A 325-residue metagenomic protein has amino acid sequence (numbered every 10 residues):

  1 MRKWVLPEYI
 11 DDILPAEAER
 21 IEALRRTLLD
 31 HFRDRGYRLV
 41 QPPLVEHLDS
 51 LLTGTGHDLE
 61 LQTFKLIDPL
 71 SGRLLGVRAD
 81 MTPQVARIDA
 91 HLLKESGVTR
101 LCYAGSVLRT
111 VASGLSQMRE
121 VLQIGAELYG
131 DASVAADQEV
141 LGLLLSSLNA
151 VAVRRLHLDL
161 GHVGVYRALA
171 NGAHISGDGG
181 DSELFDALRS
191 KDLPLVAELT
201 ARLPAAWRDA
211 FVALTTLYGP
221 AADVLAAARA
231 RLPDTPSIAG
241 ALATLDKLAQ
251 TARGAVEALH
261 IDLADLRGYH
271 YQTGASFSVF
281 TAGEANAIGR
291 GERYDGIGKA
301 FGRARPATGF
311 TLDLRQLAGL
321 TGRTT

Functional and structural regions predicted by a protein language model:
M1-P83, Q138: TRNA-binding/sensing appendages of the translation machinery
E17-R35, E46-H47, T82-V153, T200-T325: Positively charged, Gly/Ser-enriched RNA/tRNA-binding surfaces
P42-E60, G161-N171, D265-T273: Beta-rich nucleic-acid/ligand-interaction surfaces
P42-P43, L158-G161, G180, L259-D262: Residue-level detector of family-conserved "landmark" positions at structurally sensitive sites
Q62-L70, I175-L199, L203-P204: Acidic, His- and aromatic-enriched active-site or binding-groove loops in soluble protein domains that engage sugars
A132, A136, D159, R189-S190 (+1 more regions): Cap/lid and interdomain-hinge subdomains that line or gate substrate/regulatory clefts in soluble alpha/beta enzymes
V151-R155, V163-Y166, S176-G179: Extended alpha-helical scaffolds
H162, K191-D192, P220: Short, solvent-exposed helix-helix connector turns and helix-capping sites enriched in acidic/polar residues
